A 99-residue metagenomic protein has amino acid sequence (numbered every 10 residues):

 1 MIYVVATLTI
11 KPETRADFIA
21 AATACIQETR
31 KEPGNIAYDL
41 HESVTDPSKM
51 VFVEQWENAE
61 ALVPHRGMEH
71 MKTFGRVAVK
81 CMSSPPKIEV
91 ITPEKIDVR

Functional and structural regions predicted by a protein language model:
M1-I2, A16-D17, P33-N35: Short, flexible segments with low predicted structural confidence
I2-T9, D39-R66: Short, well-ordered beta-strand segments in beta-rich or mixed alpha/beta enzyme and ligand-binding folds
Y3, L8, A24, G34 (+3 more regions): Residue-level marker of intrinsically disordered, low-complexity segments enriched for small/polar residues
I10-R15: Short, surface-exposed ligand-recognition loops at beta-strand->loop->(often short) alpha-helix junctions that present
A20, A24, E28-I36, Q55-E89: An amphipathic, aromatic/His-enriched active-site/gating alpha helix that lines ligand/cofactor pockets
L40-S48, F74-R99: Glycine-rich beta-strand-turn "strand-cap" elements at beta-sheet edges
